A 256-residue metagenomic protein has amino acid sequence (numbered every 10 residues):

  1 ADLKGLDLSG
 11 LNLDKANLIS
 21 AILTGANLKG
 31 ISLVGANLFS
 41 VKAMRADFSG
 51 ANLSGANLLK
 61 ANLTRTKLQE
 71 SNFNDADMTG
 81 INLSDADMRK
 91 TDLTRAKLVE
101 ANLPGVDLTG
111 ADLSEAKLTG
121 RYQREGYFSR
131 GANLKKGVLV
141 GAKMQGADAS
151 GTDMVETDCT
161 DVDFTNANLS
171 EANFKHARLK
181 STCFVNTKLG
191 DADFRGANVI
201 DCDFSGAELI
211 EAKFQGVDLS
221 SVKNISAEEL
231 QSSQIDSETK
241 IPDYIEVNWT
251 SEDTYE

Functional and structural regions predicted by a protein language model:
A1-E256: Tandem repeat scaffolds
